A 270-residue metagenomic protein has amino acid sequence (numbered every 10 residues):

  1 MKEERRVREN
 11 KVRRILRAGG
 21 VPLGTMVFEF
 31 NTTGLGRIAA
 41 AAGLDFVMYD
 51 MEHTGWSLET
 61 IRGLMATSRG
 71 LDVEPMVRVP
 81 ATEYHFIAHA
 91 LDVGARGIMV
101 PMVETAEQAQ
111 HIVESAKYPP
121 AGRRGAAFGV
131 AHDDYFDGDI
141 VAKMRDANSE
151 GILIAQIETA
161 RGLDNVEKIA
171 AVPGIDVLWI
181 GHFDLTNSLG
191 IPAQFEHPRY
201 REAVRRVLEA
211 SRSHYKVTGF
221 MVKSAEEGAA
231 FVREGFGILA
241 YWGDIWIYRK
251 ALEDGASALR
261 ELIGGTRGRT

Functional and structural regions predicted by a protein language model:
M1-M26, G138-S149, R205-R206, R212-S213 (+1 more regions): N-terminal amphipathic alpha-helix/helix-capping segment at the start of soluble metabolic enzymes
K2-P75, A81-T82, E114, A171-I175: Conserved N-terminal beta1-alpha1 strand-loop-helix module at the mouth
R17-T33, R78-P80, G151-D164, V217-V222: Active-site mouth loops of central-metabolism enzymes
G24, V47-M48, M99, W179 (+2 more regions): Conserved beta-strand positions in the central sheet of alpha/beta enzyme cores
L58-D92, E114-G122, D146-N148, E196-G219: Alpha-helix-loop-beta-strand connector modules within alpha/beta enzyme cores
L64, A106-G122, Y248-R269: C-terminal helical cap(s) of enzyme catalytic domains, especially alpha/beta-barrels
H85, G97-P173, H182: Conserved anion-binding
G97-H111, L178-N187, F236-D254: Glycine-rich phosphate-binding active-site loops on the catalytic face of alpha/beta enzymes
